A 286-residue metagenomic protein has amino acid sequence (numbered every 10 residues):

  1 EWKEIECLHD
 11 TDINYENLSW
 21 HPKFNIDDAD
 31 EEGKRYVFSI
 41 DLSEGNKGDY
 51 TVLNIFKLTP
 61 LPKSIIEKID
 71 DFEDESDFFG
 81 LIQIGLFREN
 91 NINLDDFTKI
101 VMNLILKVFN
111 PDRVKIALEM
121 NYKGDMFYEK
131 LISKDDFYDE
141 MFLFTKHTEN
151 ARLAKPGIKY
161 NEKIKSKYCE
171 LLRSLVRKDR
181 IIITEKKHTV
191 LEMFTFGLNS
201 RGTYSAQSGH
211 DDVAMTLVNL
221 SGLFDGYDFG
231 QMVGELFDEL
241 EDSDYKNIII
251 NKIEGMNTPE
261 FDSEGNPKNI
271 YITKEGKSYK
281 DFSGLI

Functional and structural regions predicted by a protein language model:
E1-K146, S166, S174, D179-I286: RNase H-like, metal-dependent nuclease domains and their acidic two-metal-ion catalytic environment used
Y138-E162: RNase H-like polynucleotidyl transferase catalytic core
A154-V176: Short, surface-exposed amphipathic charged segments that create phosphate/polyanion-binding patches used for binding
